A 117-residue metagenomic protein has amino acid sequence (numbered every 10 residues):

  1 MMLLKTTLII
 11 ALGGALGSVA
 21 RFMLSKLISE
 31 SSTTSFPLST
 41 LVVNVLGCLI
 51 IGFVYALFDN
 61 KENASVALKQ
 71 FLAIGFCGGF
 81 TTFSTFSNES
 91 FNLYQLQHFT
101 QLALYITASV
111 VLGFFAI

Functional and structural regions predicted by a protein language model:
M1-I117: Membrane-interface helix-loop junctions in multi-pass transporters/channels
